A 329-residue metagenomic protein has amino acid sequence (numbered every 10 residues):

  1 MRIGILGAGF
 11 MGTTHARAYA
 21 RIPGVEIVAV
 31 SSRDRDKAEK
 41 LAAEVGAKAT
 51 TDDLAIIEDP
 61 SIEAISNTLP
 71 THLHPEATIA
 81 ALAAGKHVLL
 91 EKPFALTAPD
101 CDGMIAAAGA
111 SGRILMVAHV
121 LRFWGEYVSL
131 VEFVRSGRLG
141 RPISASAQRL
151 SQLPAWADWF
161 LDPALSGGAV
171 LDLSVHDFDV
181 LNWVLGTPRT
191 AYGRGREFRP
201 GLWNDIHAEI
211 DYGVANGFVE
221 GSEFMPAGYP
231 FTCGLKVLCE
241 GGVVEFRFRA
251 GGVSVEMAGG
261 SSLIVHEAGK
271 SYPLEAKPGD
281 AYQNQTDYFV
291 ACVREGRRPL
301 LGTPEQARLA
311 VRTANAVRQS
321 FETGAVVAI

Functional and structural regions predicted by a protein language model:
M1-V45: N-terminal Rossmann-like dinucleotide-binding module
V25-A29, E63-I65, G167: Short active-site oxyanion
V45-A107: Beta-loop-alpha module in the N-terminal Rossmann-like domain of NAD(P)-dependent dehydrogenases, especially those
A64-N67, G260, A291-I329: C-terminal helix-rich "cap/oligomerization" subdomain common to oxidoreductases
I114, L121-P200, I206-A208, N216 (+1 more regions): Predominantly a Rossmann-like dinucleotide-binding segment in NAD(P)-dependent oxidoreductases
F178-V253, G279, Q283-R298, I329: Contiguous beta-strand/loop segments that form the cofactor/metal-binding neighborhood of enzyme cores
L235-V237, G251-A268: Short polybasic amphipathic segments
